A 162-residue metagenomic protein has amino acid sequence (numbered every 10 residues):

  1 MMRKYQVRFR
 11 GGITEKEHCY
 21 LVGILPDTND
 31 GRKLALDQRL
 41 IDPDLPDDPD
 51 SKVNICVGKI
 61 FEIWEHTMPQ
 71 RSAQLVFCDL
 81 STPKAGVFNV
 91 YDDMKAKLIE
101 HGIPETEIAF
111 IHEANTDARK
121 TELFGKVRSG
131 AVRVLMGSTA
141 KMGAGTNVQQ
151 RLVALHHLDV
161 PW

Functional and structural regions predicted by a protein language model:
M1-D48, K52, F61-E62: Inter-lobe connector of SF1/SF2 helicase motors
G31, K120-F124, L135-V160: SF2 helicase motor core recognition
K33-I41, I63, D79-P83, N115-T116 (+2 more regions): Short, solvent-exposed loop/turn segments at secondary-structure junctions
L45-V57, G86-Y91: Phosphate/oxyanion-binding active-site loops and adjacent basic polyanion-contact surfaces
P69-R71, A131-V132: Short, high-confidence coil segments that cap the C-terminus of an alpha-helix and link into the following beta-strand
S72-L80: Conserved RecA-like ASCE P-loop NTPase motor core of nucleic-acid helicases/translocases
L80-H112: Conserved helicase motor "Helicase C" RecA-like lobe of SF1/SF2 P-loop NTPases
K95, P104-M142: Conserved helicase ATPase core of P-loop NTP-dependent helicases/translocases
